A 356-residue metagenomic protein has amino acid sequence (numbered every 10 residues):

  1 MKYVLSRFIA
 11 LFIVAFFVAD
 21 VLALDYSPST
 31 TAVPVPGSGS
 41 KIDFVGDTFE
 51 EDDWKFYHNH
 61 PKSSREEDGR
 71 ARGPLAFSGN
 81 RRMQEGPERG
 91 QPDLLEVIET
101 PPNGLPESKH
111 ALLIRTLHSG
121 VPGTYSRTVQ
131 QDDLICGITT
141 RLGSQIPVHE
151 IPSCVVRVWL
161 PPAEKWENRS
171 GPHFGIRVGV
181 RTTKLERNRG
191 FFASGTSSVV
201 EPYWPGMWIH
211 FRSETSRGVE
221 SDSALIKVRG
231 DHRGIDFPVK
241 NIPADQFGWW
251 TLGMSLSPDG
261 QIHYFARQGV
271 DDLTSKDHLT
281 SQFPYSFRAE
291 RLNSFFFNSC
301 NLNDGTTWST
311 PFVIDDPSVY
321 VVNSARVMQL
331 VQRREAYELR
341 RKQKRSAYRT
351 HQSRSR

Functional and structural regions predicted by a protein language model:
M1-I9: Bacterial N-terminal signal peptides that target proteins for export
A10-L11, V21: Cleavable N-terminal signal peptides
A23-R233, P238-N241, K276-R356: Low-complexity, Ser/Thr/Pro/Gly-rich disordered linker/stalk regions
Q246-H263, R267-G269: Localized edge beta-strand/strand-to-loop motifs within extracellular or lumenal beta-rich domains
V270-K276: Beta-rich nucleic-acid/ligand-interaction surfaces
